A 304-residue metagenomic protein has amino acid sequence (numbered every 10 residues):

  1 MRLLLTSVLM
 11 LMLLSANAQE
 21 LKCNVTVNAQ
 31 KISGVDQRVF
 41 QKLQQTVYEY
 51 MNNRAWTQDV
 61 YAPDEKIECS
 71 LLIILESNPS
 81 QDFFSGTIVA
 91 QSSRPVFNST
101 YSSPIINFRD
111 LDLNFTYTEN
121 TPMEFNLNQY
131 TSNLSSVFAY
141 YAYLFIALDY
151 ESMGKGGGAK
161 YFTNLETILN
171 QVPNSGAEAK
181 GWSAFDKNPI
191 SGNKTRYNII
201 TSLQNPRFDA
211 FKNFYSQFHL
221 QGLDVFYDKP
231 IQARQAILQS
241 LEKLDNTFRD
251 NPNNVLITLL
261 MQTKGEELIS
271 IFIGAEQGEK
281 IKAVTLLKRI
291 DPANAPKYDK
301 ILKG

Functional and structural regions predicted by a protein language model:
M1-S7: Positively charged n-region of N-terminal signal peptides that target proteins for export
L14-A18: Sec/Tat signal peptide C-region and signal peptidase I cleavage site
Q19-S85, V96-N98: Start-of-domain marker
T26, F208-G304: A cross-kingdom marker for long, charged
Q30-Q37, E124-S132, R249-D250: Second-shell loop/turn segments in exported
Y48-W56, A147-Y150, I269, I273: Sec-exported extracytoplasmic/periplasmic mature domains
S85-Y197: Acidic/His-rich structured neighborhood in mature extracellular/periplasmic domains
G157-N253: Flexible, glycine-rich surface segments
